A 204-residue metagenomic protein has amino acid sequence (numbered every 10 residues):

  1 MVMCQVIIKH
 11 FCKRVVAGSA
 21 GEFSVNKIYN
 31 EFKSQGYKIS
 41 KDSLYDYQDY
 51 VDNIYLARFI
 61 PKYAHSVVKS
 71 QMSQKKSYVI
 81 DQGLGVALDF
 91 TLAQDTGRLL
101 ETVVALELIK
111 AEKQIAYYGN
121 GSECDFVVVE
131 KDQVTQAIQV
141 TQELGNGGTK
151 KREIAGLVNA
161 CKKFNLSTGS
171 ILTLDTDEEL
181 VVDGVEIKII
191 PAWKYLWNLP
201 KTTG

Functional and structural regions predicted by a protein language model:
M1-V134: Accessory nucleic acid-recognition modules appended to NTPase machines
S66, V86, N146, E178 (+1 more regions): Flexible, glycine-rich phosphate/dinucleotide-binding loops and adjacent beta-alpha linkers at cofactor/substrate
D81, G119, T141, T173-D175 (+1 more regions): Residues at the C-termini of beta-strands that transition into short coil/loop
G83, A87, G156-N159, Y195-N198: Generic recognition of well-ordered alpha-helical segments
D89-T91, Q139, T149-K150, V181-V182 (+1 more regions): Short conserved micro-motifs at the rims of enzyme active sites and ligand-binding pockets
T135-Q136, T168: Structural motif
Q142-E186: Catalytic cores of nucleic-acid endonucleases
D175-G204: Domain-level recognition of nuclease-like catalytic cores that cleave nucleotide substrates
